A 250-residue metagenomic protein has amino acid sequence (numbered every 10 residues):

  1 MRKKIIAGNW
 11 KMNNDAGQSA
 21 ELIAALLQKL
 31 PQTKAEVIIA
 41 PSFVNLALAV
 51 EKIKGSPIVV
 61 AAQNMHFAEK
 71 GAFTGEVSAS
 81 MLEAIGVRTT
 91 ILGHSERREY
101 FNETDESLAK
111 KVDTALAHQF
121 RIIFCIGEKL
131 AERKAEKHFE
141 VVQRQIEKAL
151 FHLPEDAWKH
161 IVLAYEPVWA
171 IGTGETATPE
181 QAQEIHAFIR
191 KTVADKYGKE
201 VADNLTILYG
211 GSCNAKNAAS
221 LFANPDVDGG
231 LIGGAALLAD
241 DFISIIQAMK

Functional and structural regions predicted by a protein language model:
M1-K250: Active-site loop-to-helix "anion-binding N-cap" substructures in soluble metabolic enzymes
